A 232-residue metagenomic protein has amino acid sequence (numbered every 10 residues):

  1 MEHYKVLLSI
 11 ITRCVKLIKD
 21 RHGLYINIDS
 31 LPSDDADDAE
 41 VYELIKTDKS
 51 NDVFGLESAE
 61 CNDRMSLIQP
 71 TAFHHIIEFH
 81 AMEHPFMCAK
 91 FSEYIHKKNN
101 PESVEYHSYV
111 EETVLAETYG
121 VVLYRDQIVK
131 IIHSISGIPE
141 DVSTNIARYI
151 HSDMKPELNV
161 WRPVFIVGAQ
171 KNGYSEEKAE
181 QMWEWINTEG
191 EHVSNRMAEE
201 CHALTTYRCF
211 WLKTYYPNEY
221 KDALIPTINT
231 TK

Functional and structural regions predicted by a protein language model:
M1-K232: Noncatalytic, beta-rich nucleic-acid-contacting surfaces in large DNA/RNA-processing enzymes
